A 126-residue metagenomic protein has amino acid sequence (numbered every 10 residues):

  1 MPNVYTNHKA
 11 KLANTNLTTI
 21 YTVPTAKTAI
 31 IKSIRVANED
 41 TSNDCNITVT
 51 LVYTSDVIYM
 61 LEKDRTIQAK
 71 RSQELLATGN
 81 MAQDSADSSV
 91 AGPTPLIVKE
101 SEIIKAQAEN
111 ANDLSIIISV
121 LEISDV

Functional and structural regions predicted by a protein language model:
M1-A29, S33, A37-S42, N46 (+2 more regions): C-terminal interaction-tip segments
T48-L51: Short Gly/aromatic-enriched secondary-structure transition segments
T54-S101: Intrinsically disordered, low-complexity Pro/Gly/Ser/Thr-rich segments with frequent PxxP/GP/PP motifs and embedded
